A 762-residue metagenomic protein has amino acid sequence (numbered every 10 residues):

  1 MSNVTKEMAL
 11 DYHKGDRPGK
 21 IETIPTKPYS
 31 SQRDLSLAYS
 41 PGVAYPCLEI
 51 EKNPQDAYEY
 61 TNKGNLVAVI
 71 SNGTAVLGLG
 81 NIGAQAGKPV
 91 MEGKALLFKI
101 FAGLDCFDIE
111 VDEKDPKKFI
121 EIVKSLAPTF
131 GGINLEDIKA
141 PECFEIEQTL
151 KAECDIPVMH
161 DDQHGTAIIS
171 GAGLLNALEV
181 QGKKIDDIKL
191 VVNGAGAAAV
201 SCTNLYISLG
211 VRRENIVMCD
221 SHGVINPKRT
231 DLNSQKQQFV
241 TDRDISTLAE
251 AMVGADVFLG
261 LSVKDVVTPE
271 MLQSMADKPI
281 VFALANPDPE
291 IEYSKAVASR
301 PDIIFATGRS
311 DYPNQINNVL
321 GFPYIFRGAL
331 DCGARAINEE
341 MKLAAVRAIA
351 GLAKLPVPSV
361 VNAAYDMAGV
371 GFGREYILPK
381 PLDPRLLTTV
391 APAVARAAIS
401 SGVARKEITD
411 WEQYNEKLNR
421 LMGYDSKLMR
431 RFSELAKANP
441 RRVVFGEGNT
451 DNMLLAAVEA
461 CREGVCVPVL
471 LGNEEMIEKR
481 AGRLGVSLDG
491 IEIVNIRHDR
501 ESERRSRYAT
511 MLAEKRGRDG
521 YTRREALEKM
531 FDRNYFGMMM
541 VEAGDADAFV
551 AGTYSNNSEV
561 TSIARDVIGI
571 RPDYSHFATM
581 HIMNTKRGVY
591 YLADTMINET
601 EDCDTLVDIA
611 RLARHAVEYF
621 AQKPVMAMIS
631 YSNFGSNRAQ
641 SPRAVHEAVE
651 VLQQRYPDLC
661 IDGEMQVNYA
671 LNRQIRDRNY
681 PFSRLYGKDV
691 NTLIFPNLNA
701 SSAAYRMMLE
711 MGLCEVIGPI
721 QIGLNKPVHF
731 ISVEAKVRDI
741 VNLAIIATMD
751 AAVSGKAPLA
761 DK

Functional and structural regions predicted by a protein language model:
M1-V158, R396-A397, R430-L454, P468 (+3 more regions): N-terminal ligand-binding/catalytic initiation module
K14-V43, T149, T389-M422, S558-V560 (+1 more regions): Helix-enriched interaction subdomains in cytosolic or periplasmic regions, typified by TIR/SEFIR signaling/NADase cores
L66-G78, G83, A167-G171, Q181-I207: Glycine-rich adenosine-cofactor-binding loop
Q85, D137-K184, R405-I408, Y414-K762: Anion-binding alpha/beta catalytic cores of soluble intermediary-metabolism enzymes, centered on
D161-D162, Q181-K183, A283-A391, A398-S401 (+3 more regions): Adenosine-phosphate binding glycine-rich loop
N193, L209-K236: NAD(P)-binding Rossmann-fold cofactor-contacting core
Q237-I304, S310-D311: Rossmann-like adenosine-cofactor binding region
